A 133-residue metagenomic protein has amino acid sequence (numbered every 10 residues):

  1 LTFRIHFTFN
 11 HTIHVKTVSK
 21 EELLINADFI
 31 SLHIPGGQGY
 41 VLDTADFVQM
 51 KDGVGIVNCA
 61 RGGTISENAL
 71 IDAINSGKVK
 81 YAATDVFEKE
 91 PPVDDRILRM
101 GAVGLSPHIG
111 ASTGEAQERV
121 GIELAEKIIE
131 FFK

Functional and structural regions predicted by a protein language model:
L1-T2: Short beta-strand "acidic-cap" motif of Rossmann-like dinucleotide-binding folds
I5-F7, I13-K16, Y81, V86-K133: C-terminal helix-to-coil terminal segments
I5-R96: Rossmann-like adenosine-cofactor binding region
